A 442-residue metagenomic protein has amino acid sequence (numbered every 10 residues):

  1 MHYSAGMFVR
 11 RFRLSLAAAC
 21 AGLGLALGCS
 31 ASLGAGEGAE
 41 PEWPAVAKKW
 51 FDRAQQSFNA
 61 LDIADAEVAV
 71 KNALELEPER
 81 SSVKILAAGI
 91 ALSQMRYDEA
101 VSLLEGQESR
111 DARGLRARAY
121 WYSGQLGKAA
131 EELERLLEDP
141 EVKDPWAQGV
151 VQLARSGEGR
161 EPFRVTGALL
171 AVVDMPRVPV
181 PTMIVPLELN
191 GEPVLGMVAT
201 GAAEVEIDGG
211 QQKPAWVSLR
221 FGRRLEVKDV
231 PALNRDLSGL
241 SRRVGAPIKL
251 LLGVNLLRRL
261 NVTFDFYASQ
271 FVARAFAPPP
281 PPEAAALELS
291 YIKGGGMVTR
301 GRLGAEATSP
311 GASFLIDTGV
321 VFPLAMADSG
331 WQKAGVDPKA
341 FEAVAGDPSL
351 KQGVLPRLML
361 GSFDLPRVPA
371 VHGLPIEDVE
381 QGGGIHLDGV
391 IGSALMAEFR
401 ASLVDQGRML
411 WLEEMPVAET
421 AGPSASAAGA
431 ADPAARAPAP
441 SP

Functional and structural regions predicted by a protein language model:
M1-R11: N-terminal secretory signal peptides that target proteins for export/translocation
R10-R13, R436: Basic polycationic patches enriched in arginine
S15-G28: Bacterial N-terminal signal peptides
C29-P442: Pepsin/retropepsin-fold aspartyl endopeptidases
